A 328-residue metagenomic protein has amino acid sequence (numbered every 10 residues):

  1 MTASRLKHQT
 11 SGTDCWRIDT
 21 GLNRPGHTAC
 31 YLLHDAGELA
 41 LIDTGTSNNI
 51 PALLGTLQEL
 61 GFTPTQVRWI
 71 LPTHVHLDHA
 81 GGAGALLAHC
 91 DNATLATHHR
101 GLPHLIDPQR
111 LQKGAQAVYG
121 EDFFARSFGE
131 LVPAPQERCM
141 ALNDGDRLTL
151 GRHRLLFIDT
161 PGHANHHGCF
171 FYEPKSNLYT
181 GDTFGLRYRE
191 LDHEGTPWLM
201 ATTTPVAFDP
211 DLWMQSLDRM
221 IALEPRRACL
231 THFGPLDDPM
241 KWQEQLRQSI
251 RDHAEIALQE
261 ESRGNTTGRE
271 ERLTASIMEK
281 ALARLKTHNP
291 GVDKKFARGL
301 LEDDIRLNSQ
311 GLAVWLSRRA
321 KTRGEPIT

Functional and structural regions predicted by a protein language model:
A3-L60, Q66, F170-D182: Conserved beta-strand hairpin/beta-sheet module of binuclear metal-dependent hydrolase folds, prominently
L33, D43, L53, H74 (+5 more regions): Divalent metal-coordination and catalytic microenvironments
A40, L71, L95, N177-Y179 (+1 more regions): Residue-level marker for buried hydrophobic side chains located in beta-strands that build the well-ordered beta-sheet
T46-N48, R154-D159, N165-D237: Metallo-beta-lactamase
P51-T97: Active-site metal-binding motif and surrounding structural segment of the metallo-beta-lactamase
L105-I158, M214-L217: Metallo-beta-lactamase
D211, S216-S276: Active-site/pore-lining binding-face segments in mid-to-C-terminal subdomains
E255-T328: C-terminal regulatory/interaction regions
